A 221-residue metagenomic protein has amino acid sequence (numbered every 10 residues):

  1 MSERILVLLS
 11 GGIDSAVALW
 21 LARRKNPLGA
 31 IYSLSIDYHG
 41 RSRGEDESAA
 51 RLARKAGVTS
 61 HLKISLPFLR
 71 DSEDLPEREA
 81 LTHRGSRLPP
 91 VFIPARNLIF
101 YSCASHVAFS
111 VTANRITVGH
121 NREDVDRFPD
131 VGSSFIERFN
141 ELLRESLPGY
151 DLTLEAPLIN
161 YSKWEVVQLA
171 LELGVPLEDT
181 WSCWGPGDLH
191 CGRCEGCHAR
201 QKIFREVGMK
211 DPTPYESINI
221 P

Functional and structural regions predicted by a protein language model:
M1-G174: ATP-dependent adenylation/nucleotidyltransferase module used to activate substrates
M1-R4, S217-P221: Short, low-complexity, intrinsically disordered N-terminal peptides in bacterial proteins
L75-L81, C183, F204, Y215: Short clusters of hydrophobic/aromatic residues that line enzyme substrate/ligand-binding pockets
S102, W181-K202: Local cysteine-cluster metal-coordination motifs and their immediate loop/turn environment, predominantly Fe-S cluster
D124, F204-R205: Glycine-rich nucleotide phosphate-binding loop and flanking beta-alpha elements of Rossmann-like dinucleotide-binding
L147, R205-G208: Short amphipathic alpha-helical interaction/hinge segments
G174-T180: A short alpha-helix-loop-beta-strand transition element characteristic of N-terminal alpha/beta dinucleotide-binding
P186-G187, G208-N219: Short cysteine/histidine-rich metal-coordination sites, predominantly Zn2+-binding motifs
